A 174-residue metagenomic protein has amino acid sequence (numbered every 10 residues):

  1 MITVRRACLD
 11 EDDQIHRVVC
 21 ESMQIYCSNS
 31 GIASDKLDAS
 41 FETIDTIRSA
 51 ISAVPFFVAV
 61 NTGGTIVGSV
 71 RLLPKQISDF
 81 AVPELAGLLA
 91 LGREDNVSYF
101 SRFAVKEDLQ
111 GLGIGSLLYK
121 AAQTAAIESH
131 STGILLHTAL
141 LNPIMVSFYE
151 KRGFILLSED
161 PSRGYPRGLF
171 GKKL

Functional and structural regions predicted by a protein language model:
T3-R17: A short beta-loop-alpha structural element at the N-terminal edge of CoA-dependent acyl/N-acetyltransferase catalytic
M23-T46: Conserved GNAT-fold acetyl-CoA-binding loop/helix
T43-V58, Q76-D79, Y99: A short helix-loop-beta-strand connector motif used in the catalytic cores of GNAT acetyltransferases and, in some
P55-V70: Conserved beta-hairpin
R71-R102: Conserved acyl-donor/pantetheine-binding loop and adjacent beta-alpha core of acyl/acetyltransferases and related
R102, G111-T124, K151: Conserved acetyl-CoA-binding loop-helix of GNAT-fold acetyltransferases
Q110, L136-V146, S162-P166: Conserved beta-strand-loop-alpha-helix junction that forms the acyl-donor binding cleft
A126-H137: Conserved GNAT acetyl-CoA-binding A-motif
